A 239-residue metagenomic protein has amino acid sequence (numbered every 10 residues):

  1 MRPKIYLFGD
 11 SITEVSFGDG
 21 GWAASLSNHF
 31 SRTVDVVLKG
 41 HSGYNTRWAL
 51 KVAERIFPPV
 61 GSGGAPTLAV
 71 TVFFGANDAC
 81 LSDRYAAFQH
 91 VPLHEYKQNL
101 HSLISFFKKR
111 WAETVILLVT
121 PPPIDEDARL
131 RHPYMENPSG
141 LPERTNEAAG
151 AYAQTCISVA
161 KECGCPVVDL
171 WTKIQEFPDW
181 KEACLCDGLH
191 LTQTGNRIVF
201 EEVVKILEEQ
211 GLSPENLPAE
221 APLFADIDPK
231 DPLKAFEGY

Functional and structural regions predicted by a protein language model:
R2-G18, S42-N45, N77-A79: Catalytic nucleophile-elbow at a beta strand-turn-alpha helix junction centered on a G-D-S/GDSL motif, marking
D19-A23: Short, polar/charged alpha-helical segment
A24-D35, W48-Y239: Alpha-helical cap/lid subdomain in secreted, periplasmic, or secretory-pathway luminal O-acyl-processing enzymes
L38: Conserved SAM-binding loop
